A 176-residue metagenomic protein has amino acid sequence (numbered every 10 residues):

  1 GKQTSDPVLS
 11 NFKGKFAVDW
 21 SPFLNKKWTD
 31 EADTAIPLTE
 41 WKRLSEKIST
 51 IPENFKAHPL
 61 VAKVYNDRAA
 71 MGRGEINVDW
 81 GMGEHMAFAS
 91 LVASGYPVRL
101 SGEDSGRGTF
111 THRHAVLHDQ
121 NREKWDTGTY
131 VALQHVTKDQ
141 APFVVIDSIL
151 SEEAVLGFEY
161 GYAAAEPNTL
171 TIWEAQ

Functional and structural regions predicted by a protein language model:
G1-Q176: Flexible, glycine-rich loop/tail regions that form catalytic "lids" or insertion modules at the edges of active sites
